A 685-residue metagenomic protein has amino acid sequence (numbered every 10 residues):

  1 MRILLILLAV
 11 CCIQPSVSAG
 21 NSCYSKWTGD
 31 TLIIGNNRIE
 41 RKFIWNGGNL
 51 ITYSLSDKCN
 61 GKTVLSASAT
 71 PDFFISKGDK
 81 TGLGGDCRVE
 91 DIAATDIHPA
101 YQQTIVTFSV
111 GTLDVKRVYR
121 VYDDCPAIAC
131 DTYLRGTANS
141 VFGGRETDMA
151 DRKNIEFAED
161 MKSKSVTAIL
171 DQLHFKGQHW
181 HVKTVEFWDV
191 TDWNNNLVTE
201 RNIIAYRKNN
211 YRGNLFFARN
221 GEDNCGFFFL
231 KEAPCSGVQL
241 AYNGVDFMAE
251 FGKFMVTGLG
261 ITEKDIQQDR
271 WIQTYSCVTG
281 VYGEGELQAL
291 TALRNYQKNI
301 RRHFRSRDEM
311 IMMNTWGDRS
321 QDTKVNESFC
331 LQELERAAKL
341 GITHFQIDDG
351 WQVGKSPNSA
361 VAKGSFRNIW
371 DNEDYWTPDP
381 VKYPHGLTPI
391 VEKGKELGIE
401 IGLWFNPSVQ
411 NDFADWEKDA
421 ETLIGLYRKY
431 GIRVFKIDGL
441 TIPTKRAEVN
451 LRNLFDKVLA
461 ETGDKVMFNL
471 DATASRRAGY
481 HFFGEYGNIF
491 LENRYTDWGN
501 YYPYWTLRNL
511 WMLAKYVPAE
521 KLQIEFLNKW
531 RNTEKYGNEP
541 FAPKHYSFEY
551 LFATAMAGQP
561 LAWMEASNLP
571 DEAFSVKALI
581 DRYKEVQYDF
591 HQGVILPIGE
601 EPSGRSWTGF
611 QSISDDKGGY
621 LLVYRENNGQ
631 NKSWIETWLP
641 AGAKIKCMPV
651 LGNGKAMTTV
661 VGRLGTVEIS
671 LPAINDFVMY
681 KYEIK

Functional and structural regions predicted by a protein language model:
M1-C23: Bacterial Sec-dependent N-terminal signal peptides
N21-N295, W634-L639, K644-L664, E668-L671 (+1 more regions): N-terminal accessory beta-strand-rich subdomains and adjacent acidic, glycine-rich linkers that precede catalytic cores
N36-N37, L55, D269-R270, T274 (+2 more regions): Active-site-proximal substrate-binding groove within the catalytic cores of carbohydrate-active enzymes
R38, D419-K457, L470, F541-P543 (+1 more regions): Active-site and adjacent substrate-binding regions of carbohydrate-active enzymes
R38, T132, D269, M313 (+6 more regions): Conserved, mostly hydrophobic/aromatic
V281-L290, R294-R307, Q321, F468: Acidic/polar, glycine-enriched structural segments that form the non-catalytic walls/loops of the carbohydrate-binding
R301, A338, T388-G398, R452-G463: Surface-exposed amphipathic alpha-helices with a cationic face
D308-K445: Aromatic-lined carbohydrate-binding/catalytic grooves of carbohydrate-active enzymes
